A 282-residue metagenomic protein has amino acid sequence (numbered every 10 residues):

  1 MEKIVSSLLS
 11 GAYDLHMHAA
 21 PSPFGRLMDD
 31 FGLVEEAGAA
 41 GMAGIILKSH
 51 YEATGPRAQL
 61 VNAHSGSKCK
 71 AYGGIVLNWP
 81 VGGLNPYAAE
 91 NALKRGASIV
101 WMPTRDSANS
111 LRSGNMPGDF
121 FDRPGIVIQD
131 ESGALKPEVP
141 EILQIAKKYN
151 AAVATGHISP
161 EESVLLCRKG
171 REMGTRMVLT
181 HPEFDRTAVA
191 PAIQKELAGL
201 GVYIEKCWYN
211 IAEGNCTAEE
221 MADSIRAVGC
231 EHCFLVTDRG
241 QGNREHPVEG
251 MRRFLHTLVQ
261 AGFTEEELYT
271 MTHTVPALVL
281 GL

Functional and structural regions predicted by a protein language model:
M1-K70: An N-terminally biased module of ancient metal coordination in phosphate/nucleic-acid-related enzymes
S6, A58-K68, E90-G96, Q144 (+3 more regions): Acidic (Asp/Glu)-rich catalytic clusters
Y13-M17, I45-L47, Y72-I75, V100-M102 (+4 more regions): Hydrophobic faces of well-ordered beta-strands that scaffold small-molecule active sites in alpha/beta enzyme cores
H18-A20, H50-E52, G74-P80, P103-S107 (+4 more regions): Active-site beta-loop-alpha junctions enriched in small/polar residues
P23-L27, R57-A58, S113, V164-R168 (+4 more regions): Histidine/acidic-residue-rich catalytic or RNA/ligand-binding cores of hydrolases and nuclease-related proteins
K68, G82-T180: Extended substrate/RNA-proximal surfaces in nucleic-acid metabolism proteins
C230-P247: Short acidic/histidine-rich active-site segments
M251-L282: Mid-to-C-terminal alpha-helical segments outside catalytic/metal-binding sites
